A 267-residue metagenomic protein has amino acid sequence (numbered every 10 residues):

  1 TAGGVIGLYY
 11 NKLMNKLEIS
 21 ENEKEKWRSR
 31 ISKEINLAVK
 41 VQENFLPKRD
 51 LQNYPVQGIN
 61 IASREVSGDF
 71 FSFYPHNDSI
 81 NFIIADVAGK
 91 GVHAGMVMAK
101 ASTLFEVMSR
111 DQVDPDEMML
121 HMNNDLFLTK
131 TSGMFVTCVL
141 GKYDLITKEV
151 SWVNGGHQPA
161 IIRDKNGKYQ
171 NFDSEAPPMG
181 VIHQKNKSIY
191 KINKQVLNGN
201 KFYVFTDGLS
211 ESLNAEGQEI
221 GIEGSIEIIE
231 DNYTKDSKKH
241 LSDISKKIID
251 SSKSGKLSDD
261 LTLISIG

Functional and structural regions predicted by a protein language model:
G3-L17: HAMP-domain and HAMP-like amphipathic coiled-coil signaling helices that relay input from membrane sensors to cytosolic
V5-I6, V139, D236: A general marker of short, structured functional hotspots
L13-K16, H121, Y169, D243 (+1 more regions): Generic alpha-helical hydrophobic packing signal
I19-Y203, G255-G267: … and, occasionally, acidic/histidine-rich disordered N-termini of signaling adaptors
H93-D111, Q170, V196, N200-G255: Active-site-proximal, acidic helix/loop segment immediately C-terminal to a metal-coordinating Asp/Glu
